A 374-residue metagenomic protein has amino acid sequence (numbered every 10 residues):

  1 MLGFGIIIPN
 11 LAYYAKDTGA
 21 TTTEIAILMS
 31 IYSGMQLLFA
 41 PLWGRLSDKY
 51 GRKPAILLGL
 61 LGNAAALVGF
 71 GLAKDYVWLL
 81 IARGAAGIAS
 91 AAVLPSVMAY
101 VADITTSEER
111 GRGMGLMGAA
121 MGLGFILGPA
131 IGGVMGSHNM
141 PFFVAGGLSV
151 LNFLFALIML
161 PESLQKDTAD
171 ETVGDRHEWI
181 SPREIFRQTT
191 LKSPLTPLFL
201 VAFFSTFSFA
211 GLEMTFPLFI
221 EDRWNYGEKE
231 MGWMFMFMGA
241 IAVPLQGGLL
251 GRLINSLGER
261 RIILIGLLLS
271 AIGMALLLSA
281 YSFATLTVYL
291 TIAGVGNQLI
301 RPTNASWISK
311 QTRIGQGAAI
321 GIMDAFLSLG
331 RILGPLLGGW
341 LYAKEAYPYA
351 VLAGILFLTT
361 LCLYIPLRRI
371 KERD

Functional and structural regions predicted by a protein language model:
G5, S33-P41, F125-I126, G239 (+2 more regions): Residue-level signature of mid-helix packing/kink "hotspots" within the transmembrane helices of 12-pass Major
N10-T23, M214-E230: Short amphipathic helix-loop junctions that connect adjacent transmembrane helices in Major Facilitator Superfamily/SLC
G19, G51, L72-W78, A89 (+1 more regions): Helix-breaking motifs and short loop linkers at transmembrane-helix boundaries and internal kinks in secondary membrane
A40-G51, G136, L245-E259, Y342: Helix-to-loop junctions at the C-terminal end of transmembrane segments in multipass secondary transporters
P54-G69, R261-L276: Structural signature of the two symmetry-related core transmembrane helices
A82-L123: Cytoplasmic helix-loop-helix junction between adjacent transmembrane helices in 12-TM secondary transporters
L116-I158: Helix-loop-helix hairpin linking two adjacent transmembrane segments in secondary transporters
P161-F199: Juxtamembrane intracellular "pre-TM" segments in multi-pass secondary transporters
